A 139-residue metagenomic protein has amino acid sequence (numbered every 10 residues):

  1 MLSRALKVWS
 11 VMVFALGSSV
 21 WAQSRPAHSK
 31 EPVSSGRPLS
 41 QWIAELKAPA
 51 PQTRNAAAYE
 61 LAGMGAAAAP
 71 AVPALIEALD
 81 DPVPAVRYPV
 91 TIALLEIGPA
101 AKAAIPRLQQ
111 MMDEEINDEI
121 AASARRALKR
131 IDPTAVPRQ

Functional and structural regions predicted by a protein language model:
M1-S10: Bacterial N-terminal signal peptides that target proteins for export
A5, L61, V72, L94 (+1 more regions): Short amphipathic alpha-helical/adjacent loop interface patches that line ligand and macromolecule-binding sites
W9-S19: Bacterial N-terminal signal peptides
R25-V33, Q52-A67, E77, A85-A100 (+1 more regions): Structural detector for internal amphipathic alpha-helices that build alpha-solenoid repeat scaffolds
S35-A44, A66-D80, A100-M112, T134-Q139: Amphipathic alpha-helical scaffolding segments comprising HEAT/armadillo-like alpha-solenoid repeats
I43-P51: Short, solvent-exposed beta-strand/turn patches at coil↔beta or beta↔helix junctions that act as interaction loops
